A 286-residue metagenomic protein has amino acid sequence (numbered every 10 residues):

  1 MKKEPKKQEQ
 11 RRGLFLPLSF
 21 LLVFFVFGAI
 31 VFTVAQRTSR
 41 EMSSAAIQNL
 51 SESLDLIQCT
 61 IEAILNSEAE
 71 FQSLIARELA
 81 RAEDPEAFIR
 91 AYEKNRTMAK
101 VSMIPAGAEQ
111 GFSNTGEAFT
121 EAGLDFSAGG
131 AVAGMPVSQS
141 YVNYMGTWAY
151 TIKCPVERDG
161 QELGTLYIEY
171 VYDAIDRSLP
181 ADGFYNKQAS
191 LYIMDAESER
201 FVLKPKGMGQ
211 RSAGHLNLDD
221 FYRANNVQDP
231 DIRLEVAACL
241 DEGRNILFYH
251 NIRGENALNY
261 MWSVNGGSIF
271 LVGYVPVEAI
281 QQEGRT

Functional and structural regions predicted by a protein language model:
E9-D84: Juxtamembrane extracytoplasmic/periplasmic/luminal helical "stalk" adjacent to the first N-terminal
E9-Q10, I175-G183, V275-T286: Membrane-interface helix-start motif
Q48-D55, A63-P136: Extracytoplasmic/periplasmic sensory segments of membrane signal-transduction proteins
D84-N95, T165-D219: Solvent-exposed, extracytoplasmic
G111-D182: Extracytoplasmic/periplasmic ligand-binding sensor regions of membrane-associated signaling proteins
F112-N143, G209-Y249: Extracytoplasmic/periplasmic sensor domains and loops in membrane signaling proteins
V142-Y167, Y185, N251-F270, P276-A279: Extracytoplasmic
D220-T286: Extracellular/periplasmic juxtamembrane segments that couple receptor/chemosensory ectodomains to their
